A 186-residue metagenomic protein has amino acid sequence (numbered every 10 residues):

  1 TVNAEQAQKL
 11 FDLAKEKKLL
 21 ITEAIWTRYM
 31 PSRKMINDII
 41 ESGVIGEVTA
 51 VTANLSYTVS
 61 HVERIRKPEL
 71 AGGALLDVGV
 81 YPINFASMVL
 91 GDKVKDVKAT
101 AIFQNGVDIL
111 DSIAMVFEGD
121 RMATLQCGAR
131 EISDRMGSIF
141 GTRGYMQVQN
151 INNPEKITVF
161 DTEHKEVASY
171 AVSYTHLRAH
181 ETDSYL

Functional and structural regions predicted by a protein language model:
T1-R28, G43, H176: Beta-strand-loop-alpha-helix segment that lines the small-molecule cofactor/substrate pocket of alpha/beta enzymes
E16-K17, E47, G119, T142: Structured helix-beta-strand junction loops
T27-K98, F103: Predominantly a Rossmann-like dinucleotide-binding segment in NAD(P)-dependent oxidoreductases
N84-K156, S184: Contiguous beta-strand/loop segments that form the cofactor/metal-binding neighborhood of enzyme cores
A171-V172: Acidic, proline/serine/threonine- and glycine-rich low-complexity intrinsically disordered segments
T175-T182: Conserved small/polar residues in nucleotide/adenosyl-binding loops
